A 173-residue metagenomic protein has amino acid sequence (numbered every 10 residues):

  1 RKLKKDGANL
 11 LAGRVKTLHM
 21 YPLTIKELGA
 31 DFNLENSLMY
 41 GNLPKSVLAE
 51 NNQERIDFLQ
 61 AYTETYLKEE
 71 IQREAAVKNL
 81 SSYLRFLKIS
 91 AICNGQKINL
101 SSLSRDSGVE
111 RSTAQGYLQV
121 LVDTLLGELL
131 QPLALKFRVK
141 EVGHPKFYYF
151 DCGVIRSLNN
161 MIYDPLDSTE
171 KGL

Functional and structural regions predicted by a protein language model:
R1-L3, L23-K26, A134, V154: Conserved nucleotide-binding/hydrolysis micro-motifs of P-loop NTPases
K2-K16, G29-N33: Short regulatory helix/loop adjacent to the ATP-binding pocket of P-loop NTPases
L10-G13, N36, P145, L166: Short, hinge-like loop/turn segments at secondary-structure boundaries
K16-G29, E50: Conserved AAA+ ATPase "SRH/arginine-finger" region at the nucleotide-binding site
K16-H19, L38, Y148: Hydrophobic/aromatic beta-strand patches that form the interior of the parallel beta-sheet core in alpha/beta enzyme
G41: Conserved "landmark" site that anchors the functional core of diverse proteins
N52-L173: Accessory nucleic acid-recognition modules appended to NTPase machines
